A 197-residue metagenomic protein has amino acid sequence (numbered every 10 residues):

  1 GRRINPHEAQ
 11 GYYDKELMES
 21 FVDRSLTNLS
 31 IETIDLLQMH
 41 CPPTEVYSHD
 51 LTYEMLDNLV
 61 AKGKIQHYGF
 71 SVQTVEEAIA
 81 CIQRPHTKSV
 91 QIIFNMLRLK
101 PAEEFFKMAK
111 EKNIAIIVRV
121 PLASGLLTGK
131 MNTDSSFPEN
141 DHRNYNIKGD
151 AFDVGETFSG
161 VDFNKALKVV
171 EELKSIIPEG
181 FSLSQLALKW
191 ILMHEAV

Functional and structural regions predicted by a protein language model:
G1, T33, Q38, S89 (+1 more regions): Generic enzyme active-site microenvironment
R2-E19, T44-E45: Active-site mouth loops of central-metabolism enzymes
R2-N5, T33-D35, I147-F152: Short, basic/glycine-rich phosphate-binding loops at helix/coil junctions that contact nucleotide phosphates
Y12-L29, V72-A80, A187: Short, acidic/polar
R24, T33, M55-L59: Structural preference for long, well-ordered alpha-helical segments within the folded cores of structured domains
L26-E45: Active-site groove signature of glycoside hydrolases
C41-V197: Beta/alpha (TIM)-barrel catalytic core signal, keyed to glycine-rich beta->alpha loops juxtaposed to Asp/Glu that bind
